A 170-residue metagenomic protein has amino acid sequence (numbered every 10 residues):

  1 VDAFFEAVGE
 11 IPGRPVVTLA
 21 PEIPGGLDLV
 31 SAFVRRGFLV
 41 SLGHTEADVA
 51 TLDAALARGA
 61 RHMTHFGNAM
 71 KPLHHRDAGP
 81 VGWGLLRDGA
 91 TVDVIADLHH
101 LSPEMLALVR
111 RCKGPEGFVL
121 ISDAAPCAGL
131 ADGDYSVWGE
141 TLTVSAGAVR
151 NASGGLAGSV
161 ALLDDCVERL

Functional and structural regions predicted by a protein language model:
V1-L42, T64: Extended substrate/RNA-proximal surfaces in nucleic-acid metabolism proteins
P21, E46, A96-D97: Conserved residues at beta->alpha junctions
P24-G25, E46-A50: Short acidic loop-to-helix transition motifs that present clustered carboxylates
L29, F33, L42, T51-L170: Active-site-adjacent C-terminal substructures of enzyme catalytic domains
